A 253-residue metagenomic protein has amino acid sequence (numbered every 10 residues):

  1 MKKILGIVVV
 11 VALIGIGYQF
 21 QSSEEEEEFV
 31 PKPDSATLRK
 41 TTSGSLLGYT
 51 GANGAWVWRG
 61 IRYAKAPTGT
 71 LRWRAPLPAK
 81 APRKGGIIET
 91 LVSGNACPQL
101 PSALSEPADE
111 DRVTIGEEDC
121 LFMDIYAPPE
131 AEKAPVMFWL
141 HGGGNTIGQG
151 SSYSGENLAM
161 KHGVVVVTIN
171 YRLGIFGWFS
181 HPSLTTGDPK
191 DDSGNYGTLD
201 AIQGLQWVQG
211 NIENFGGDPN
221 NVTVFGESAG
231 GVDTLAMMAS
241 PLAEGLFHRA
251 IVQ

Functional and structural regions predicted by a protein language model:
M1-I4: Positively charged n-region of N-terminal signal peptides that target proteins for export
G6, V10, Q19-N195: Non-catalytic accessory segments of hydrolases
C120-L121, K190-N214: Alpha/beta-hydrolase active-site loop
Y126-E132, G210-D218, P241-E244: Surface-exposed acidic, glycine-flexible loop patches that form ligand/cofactor-binding and adhesion interfaces
P135, V208, F215-E227: Alpha/beta-hydrolase fold nucleophile elbow
G231-A243: Short glycine-enriched nucleophile-adjacent loop and the immediately C-terminal alpha-helix near the catalytic center
E244-Q253: A conserved short beta-strand
